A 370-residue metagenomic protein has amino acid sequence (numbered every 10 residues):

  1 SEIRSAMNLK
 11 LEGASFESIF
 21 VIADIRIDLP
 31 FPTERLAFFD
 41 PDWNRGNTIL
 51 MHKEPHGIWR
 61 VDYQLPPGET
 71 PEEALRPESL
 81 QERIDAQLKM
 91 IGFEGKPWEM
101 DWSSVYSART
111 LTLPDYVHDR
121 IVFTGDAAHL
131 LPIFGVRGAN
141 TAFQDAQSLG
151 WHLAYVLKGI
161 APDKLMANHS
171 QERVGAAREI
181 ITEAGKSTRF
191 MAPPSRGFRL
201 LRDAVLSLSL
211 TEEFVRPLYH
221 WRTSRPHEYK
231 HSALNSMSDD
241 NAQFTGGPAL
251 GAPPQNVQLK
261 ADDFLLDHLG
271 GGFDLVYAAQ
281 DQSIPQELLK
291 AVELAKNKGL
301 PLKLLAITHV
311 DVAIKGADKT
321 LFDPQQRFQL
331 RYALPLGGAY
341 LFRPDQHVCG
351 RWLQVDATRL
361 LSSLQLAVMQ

Functional and structural regions predicted by a protein language model:
S1-Y219, H227: Core Rossmann-like FAD-binding/catalytic domain of the broad FAD-dependent monooxygenase superfamily
A86, Y155-Q370: Helical substrate-recognition/capping region of FAD-dependent monooxygenase/halogenase enzymes
